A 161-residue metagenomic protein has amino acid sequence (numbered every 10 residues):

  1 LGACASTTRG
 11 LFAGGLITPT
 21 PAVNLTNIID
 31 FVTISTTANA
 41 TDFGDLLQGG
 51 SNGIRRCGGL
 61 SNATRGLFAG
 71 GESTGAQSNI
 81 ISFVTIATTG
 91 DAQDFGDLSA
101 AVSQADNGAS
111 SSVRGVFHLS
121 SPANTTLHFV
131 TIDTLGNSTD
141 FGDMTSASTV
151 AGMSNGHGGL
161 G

Functional and structural regions predicted by a protein language model:
L1-G161: Polar, enzyme-active/binding microenvironments
